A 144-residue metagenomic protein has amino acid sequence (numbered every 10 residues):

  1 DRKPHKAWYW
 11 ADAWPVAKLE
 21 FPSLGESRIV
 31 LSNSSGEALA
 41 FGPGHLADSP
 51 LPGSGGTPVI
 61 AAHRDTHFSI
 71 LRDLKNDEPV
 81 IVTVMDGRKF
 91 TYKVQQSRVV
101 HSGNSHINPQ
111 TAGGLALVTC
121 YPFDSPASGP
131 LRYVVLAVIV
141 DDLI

Functional and structural regions predicted by a protein language model:
D1-I144: Solvent-exposed, non-transmembrane regions of membrane-associated and secreted proteins
